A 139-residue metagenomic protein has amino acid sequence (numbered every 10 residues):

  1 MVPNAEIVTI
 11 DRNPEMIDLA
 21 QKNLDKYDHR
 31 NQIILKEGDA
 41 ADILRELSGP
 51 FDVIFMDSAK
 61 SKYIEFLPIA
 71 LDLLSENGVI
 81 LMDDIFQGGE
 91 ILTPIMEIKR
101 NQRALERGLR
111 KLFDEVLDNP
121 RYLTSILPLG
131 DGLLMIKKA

Functional and structural regions predicted by a protein language model:
M1-A139: S-adenosylmethionine/decaboxylated-SAM
